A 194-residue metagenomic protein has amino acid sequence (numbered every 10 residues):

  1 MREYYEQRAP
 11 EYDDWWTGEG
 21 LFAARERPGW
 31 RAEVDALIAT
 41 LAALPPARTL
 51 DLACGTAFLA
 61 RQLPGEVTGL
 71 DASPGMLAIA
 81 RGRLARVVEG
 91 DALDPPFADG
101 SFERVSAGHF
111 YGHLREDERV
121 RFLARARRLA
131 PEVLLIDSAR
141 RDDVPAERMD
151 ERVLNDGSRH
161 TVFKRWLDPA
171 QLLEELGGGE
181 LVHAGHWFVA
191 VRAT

Functional and structural regions predicted by a protein language model:
M1-R48, G55-P96, L114-R121, R125 (+1 more regions): Class I (Rossmann-like) S-adenosyl-L-methionine-dependent methyltransferase catalytic domain, capturing the SAM-binding
A47, E103, P131: Conserved acidic residues
S106: A conserved beta-strand element that flanks and buttresses the S-adenosyl-L-methionine
H109-H113: Short catalytic micro-motifs in class I SAM-dependent methyltransferases
R128: A glycine-/small-residue-rich N-terminal strand-loop-strand element that serves as the cofactor-binding glycine loop
